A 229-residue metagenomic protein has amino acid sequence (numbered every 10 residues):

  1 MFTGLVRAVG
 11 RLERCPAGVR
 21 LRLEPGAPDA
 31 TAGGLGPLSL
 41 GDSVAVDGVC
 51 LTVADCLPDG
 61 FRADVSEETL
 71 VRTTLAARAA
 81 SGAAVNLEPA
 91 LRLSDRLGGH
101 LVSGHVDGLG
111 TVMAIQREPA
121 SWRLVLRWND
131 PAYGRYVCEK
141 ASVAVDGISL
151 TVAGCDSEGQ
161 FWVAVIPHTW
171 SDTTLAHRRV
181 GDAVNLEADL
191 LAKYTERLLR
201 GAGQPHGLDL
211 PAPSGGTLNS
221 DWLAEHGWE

Functional and structural regions predicted by a protein language model:
M1-E229: Conserved loop->alpha-helix
